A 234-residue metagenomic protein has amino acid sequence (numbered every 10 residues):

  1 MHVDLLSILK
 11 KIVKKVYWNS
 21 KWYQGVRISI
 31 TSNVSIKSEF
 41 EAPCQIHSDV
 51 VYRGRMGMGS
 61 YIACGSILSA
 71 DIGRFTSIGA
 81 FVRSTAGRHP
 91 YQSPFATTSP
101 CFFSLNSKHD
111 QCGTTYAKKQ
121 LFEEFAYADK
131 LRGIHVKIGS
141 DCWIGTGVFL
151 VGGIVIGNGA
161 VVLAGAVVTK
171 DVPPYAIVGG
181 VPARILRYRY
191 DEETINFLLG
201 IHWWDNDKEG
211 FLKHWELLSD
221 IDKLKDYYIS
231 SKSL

Functional and structural regions predicted by a protein language model:
M1-N33: Membrane-proximal basic amphipathic "stem/tether" segments
V3, S7-L9, S29, T97-L150 (+1 more regions): C-terminal segments of enzyme domains that contribute to small-molecule binding surfaces
I36-G57, Y61-G152: Flexible, glycine/small-residue-enriched loop-and-beta-strand segment within the central core of proteins
R88-H89, V172, Y188-R189: Conserved catalytic-core motifs of eukaryotic protein kinase domains, centered on the activation segment
L150-A160, A166-T169: Beta-rich strand-turn-strand
V162, G180: Conserved G/P- and acidic residue-centered "switch" motifs that form tight phosphate/ATP-binding loops in soluble
